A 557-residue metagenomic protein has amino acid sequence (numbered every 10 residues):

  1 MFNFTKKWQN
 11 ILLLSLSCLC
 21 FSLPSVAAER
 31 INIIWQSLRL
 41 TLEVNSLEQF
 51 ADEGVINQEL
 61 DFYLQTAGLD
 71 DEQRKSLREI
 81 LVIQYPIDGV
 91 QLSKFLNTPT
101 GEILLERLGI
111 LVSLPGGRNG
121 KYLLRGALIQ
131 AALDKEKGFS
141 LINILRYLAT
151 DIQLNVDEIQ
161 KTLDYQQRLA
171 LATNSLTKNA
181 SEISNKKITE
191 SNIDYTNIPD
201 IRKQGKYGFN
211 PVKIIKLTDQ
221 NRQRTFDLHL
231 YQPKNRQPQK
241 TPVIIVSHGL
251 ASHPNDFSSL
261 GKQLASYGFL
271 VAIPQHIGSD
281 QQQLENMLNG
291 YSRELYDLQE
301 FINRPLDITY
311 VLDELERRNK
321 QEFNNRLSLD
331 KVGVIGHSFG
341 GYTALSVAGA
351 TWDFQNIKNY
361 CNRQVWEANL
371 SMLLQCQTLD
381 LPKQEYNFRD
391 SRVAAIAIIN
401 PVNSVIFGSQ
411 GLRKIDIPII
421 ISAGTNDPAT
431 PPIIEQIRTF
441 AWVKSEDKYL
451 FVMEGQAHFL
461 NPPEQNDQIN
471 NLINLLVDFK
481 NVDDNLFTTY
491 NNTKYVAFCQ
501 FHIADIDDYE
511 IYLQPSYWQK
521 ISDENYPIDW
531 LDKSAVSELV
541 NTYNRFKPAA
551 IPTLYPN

Functional and structural regions predicted by a protein language model:
R39-L40, A51-D194: Mature extracellular/secreted ectodomains of secretory-pathway proteins
N185-Q239: N-terminal cap/lid segment of alpha/beta-hydrolase-fold proteins
Q239-G249: Short beta-strand element of the alpha/beta-hydrolase
G249, G336-A344: Gly/Ala-rich beta-loop-alpha elbow adjacent to hydrolase catalytic centers
A251, N255-S258, Q263, Q275-I302 (+1 more regions): Cap/lid segment of the alpha/beta-hydrolase catalytic domain
R293-L329, S346, N356-L374: Alpha/beta-hydrolase active-site loop
I415, I421-A423: Short beta-strand/loop motif that positions the catalytic acidic residue of the alpha/beta-hydrolase fold
P428-E435: Conserved alpha/beta-hydrolase "acid-adjacent" motif
